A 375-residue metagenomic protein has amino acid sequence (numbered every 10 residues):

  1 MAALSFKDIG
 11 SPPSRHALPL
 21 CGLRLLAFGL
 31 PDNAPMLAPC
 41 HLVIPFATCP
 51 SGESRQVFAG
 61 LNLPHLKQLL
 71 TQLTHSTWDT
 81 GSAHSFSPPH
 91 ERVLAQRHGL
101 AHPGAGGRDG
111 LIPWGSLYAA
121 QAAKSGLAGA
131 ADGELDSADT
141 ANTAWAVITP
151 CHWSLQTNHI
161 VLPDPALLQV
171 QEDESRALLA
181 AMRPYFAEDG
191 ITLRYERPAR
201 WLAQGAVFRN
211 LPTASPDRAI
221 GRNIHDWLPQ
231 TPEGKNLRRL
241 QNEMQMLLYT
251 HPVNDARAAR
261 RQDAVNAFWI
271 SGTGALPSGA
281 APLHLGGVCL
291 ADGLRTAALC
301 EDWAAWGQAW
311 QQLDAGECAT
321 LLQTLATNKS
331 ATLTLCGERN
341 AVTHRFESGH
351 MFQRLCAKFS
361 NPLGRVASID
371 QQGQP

Functional and structural regions predicted by a protein language model:
K7-P13, L18-D32: N-terminal polybasic/positive-inside topogenic patches
L37-S54: N-terminal basic/disordered segments at the start of proteins
G52, L61, W303-W306, Q312-P375: C-terminal regions of proteins
Q56-A166, E172: An N-terminal, globular interaction/scaffold subdomain
W153-A166, A199-L202, A219-D226: Glycine-rich, often proline-containing surface loops adjacent to acidic residues and nearby aromatics that form
L167-Y195, H251-Q262, A267: Extended, Lys/Arg-enriched charged tracts that mediate electrostatic binding to polyanionic substrates
E196-A199, V207-T327, T332, G337-R339: A contiguous, surface-oriented mixed alpha/beta subdomain in the mid-to-C-terminal portion of proteins that forms
